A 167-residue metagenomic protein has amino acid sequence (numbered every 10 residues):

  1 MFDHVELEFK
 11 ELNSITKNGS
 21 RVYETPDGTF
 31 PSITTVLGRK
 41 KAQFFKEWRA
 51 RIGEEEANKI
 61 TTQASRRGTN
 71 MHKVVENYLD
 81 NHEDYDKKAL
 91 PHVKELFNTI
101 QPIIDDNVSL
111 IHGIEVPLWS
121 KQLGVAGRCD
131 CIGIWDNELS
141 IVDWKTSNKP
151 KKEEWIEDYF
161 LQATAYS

Functional and structural regions predicted by a protein language model:
M1-A126: Metal-dependent nuclease catalytic cores that hydrolyze phosphodiester bonds in DNA/RNA, characterized by
H112-S167: Mg2+/Mn2+-dependent nuclease catalytic core
